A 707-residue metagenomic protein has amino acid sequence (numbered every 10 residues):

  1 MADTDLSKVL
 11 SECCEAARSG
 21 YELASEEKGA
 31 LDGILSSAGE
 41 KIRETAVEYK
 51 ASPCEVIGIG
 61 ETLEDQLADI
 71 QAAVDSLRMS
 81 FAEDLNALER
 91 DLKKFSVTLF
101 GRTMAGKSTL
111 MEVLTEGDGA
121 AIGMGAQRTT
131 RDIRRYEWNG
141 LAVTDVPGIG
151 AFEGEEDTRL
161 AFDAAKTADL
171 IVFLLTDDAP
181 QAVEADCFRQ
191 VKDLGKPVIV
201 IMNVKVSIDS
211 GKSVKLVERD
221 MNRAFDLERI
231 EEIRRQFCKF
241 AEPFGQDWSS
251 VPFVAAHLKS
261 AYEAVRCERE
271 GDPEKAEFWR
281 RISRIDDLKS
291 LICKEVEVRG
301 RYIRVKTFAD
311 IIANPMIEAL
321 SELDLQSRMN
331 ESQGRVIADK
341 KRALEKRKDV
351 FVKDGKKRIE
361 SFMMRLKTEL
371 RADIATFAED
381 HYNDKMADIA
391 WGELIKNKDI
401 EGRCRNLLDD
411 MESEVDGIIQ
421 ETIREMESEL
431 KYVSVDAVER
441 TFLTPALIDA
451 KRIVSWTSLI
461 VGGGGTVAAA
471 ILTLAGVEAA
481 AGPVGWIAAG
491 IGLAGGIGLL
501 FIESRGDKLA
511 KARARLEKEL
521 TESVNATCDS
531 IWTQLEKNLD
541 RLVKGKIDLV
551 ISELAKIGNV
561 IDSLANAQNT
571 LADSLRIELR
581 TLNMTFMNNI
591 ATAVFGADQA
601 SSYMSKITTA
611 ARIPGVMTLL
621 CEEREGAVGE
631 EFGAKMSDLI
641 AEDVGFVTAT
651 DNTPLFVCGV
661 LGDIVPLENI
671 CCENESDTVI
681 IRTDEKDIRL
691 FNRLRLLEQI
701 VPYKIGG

Functional and structural regions predicted by a protein language model:
A2-T144: Conserved G1/Walker A P-loop phosphate-binding module
E12, S19, L23-E26, A30 (+24 more regions): Charged, amphipathic alpha-helical oligomerization/scaffolding segments
I70-A105, I122, D388, R424-V461 (+2 more regions): Coiled-coil termination/hinge junctions
A87-V298, E478-G490, G495-K511, R515-I531 (+5 more regions): Globular "head" domains of long coiled-coil molecular machines
R266-S283, E295-Q333: C-terminal helical "lid" subdomain and adjoining coupling/linker elements of P-loop NTPases
R299-I317, R365, E369-D388, L520-T521 (+1 more regions): Long amphipathic alpha-helical coiled-coil segments
E331-K556, Y603-K606: A non-catalytic, extended alpha-helical scaffold characteristic of dynamin-superfamily P-loop GTPases
T533-G615: Glycine- and small-hydrophobic-enriched helix-loop-helix hairpins
